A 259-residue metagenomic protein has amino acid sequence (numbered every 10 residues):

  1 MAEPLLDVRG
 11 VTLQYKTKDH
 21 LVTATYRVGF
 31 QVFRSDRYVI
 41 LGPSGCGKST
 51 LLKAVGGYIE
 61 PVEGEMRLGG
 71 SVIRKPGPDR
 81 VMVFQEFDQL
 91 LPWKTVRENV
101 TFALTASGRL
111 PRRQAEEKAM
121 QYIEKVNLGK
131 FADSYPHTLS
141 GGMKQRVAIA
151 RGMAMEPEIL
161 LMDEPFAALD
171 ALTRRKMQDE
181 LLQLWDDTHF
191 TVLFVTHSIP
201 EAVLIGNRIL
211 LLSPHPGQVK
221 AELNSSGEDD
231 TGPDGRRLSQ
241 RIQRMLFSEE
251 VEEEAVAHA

Functional and structural regions predicted by a protein language model:
G56: Helix-to-loop junction immediately C-terminal to a conserved catalytic motif
G64-P76: Conserved ABC transporter NBD signature motif
R97-A106, E116, M120, N224: Short helical segment in ABC ATPase nucleotide-binding domains corresponding to the A-loop/adjacent helical element
R112-F131, Q183: Conserved ABC ATPase "signature" region
Y135-L139, M143: Conserved ABC ATPase signature
A154-E158: A short, proline-enriched helix->beta-strand linker immediately N-terminal to the Walker B motif in ABC-type P-loop
